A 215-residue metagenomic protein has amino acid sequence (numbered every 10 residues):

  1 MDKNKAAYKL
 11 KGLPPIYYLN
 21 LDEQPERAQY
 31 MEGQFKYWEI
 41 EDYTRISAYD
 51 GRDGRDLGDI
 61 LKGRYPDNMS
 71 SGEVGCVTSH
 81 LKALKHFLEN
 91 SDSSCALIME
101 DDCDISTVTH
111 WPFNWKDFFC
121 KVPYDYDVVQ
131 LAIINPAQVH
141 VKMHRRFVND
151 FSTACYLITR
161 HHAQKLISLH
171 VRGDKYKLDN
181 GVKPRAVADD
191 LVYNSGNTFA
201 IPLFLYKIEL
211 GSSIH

Functional and structural regions predicted by a protein language model:
M1-M99, C103-H215: An acidic/histidine-cluster motif and surrounding catalytic segment that typifies divalent-metal-assisted enzyme active
